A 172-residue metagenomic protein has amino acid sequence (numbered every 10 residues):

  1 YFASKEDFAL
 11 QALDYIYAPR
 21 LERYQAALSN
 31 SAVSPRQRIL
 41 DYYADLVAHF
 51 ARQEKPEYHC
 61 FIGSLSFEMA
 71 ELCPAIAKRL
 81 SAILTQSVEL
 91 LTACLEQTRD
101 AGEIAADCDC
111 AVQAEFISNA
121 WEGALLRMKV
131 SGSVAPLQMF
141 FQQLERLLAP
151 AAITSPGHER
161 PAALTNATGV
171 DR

Functional and structural regions predicted by a protein language model:
Y1-F2, E6: A short His-aromatic
D7-N30, S34-R52, A82-E89, A93 (+1 more regions): Alpha-helical structural segments
R36, D41, A48, D100 (+1 more regions): C-terminal regulatory/oligomerization modules of transcriptional regulators
R38, Q53-A75: Amphipathic alpha-helical segments used for helix-helix packing
H49-Q53, Q97, I117-V134, L147-G157: Amphipathic C-terminal alpha-helical segment
Y58, G63-S64, D107-R127, Q143-R146: Hydrophobic alpha-helical segments that form the core of small-molecule binding pockets and/or dimer interfaces
L72-I76, L84-Q113, P150-P156: Hydrophobic alpha-helical bundle segments that form small-molecule/ligand-binding pockets
